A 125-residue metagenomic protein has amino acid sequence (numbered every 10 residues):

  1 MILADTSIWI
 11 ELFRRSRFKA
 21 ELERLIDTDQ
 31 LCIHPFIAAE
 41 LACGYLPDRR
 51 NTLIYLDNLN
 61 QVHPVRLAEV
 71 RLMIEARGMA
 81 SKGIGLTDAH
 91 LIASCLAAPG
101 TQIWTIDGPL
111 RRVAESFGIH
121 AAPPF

Functional and structural regions predicted by a protein language model:
M1-I33, A42-I54, H120, F125: Short, well-structured N-terminal submotif of metal-dependent ribonuclease cores
L12, Q61-F125: Active-site neighborhoods of divalent-metal-dependent phosphate/nucleic-acid chemistry enzymes
D57-N58: A short acidic, glycine-rich active-site loop that binds or catalyzes chemistry on phosphate/adenosine moieties
